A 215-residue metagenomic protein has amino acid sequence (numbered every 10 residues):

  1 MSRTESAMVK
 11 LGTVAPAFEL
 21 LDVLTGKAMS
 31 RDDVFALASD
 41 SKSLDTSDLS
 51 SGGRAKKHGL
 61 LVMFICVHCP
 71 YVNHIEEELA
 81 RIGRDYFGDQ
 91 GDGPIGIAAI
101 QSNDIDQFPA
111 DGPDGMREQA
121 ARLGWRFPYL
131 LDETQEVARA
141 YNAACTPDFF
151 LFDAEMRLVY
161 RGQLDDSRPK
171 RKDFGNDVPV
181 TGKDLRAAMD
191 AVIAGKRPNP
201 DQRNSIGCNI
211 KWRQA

Functional and structural regions predicted by a protein language model:
M1-I193, R197-D201: Chalcogenol-based redox active-site neighborhoods
K196-A215: Disulfide-stabilized, aromatic/cysteine-rich ligand-recognition loop
